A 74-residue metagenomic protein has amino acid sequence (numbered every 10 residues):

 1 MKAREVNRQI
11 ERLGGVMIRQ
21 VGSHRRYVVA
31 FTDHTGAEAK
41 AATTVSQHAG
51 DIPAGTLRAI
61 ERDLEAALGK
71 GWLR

Functional and structural regions predicted by a protein language model:
M1-Q20, V28-R74: Basic nucleic-acid-binding interfaces
H24: Short hydrophobic/aromatic beta-strand or adjacent loop that forms the aromatic wall/cage of a ligand/substrate-binding
